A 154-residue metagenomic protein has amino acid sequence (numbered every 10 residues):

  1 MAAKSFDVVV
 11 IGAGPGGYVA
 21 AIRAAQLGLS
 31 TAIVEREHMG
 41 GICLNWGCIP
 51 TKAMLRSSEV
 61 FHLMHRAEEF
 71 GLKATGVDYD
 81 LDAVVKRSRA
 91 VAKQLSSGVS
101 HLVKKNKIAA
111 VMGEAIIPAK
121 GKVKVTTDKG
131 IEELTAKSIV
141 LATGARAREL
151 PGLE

Functional and structural regions predicted by a protein language model:
A2-F6, I22-L29, V34-E154: Glycine-rich flavin
G12-P15, R36-E37: Glycine-rich Rossmann-fold phosphate-binding loop(s) that bind the pyrophosphate of adenine dinucleotide cofactors
Y18: Residues forming the Rossmann-fold NAD(P)(H) cofactor-binding site
